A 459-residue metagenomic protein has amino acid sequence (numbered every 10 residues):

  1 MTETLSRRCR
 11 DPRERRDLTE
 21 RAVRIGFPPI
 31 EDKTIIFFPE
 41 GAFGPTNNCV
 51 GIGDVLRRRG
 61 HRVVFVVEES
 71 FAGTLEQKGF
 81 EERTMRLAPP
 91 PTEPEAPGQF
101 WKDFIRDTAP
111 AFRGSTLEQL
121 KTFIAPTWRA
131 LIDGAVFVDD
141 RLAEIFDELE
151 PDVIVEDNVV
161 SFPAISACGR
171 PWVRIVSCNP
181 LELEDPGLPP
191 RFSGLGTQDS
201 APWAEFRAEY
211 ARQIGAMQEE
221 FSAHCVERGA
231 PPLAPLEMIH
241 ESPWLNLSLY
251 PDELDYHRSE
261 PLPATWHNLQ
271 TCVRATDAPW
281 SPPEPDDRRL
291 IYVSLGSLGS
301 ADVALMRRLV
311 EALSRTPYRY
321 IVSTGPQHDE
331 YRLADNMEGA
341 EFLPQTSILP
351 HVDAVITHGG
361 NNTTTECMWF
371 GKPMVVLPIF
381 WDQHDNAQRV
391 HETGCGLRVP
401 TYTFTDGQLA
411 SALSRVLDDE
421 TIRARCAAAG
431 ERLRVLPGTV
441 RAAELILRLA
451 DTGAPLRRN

Functional and structural regions predicted by a protein language model:
T4-R10, R15-G26, D406-N459: C-terminal amphipathic helix plus adjacent low-complexity, charged tail appended to glycosyltransferase catalytic
R7, D11-A22, P28-P29, Y250-A354: Donor-nucleotide binding loops and adjacent catalytic segments primarily of GT-B fold Leloir glycosyltransferases
E20-P89: N-terminal subdomain of nucleotide-sugar transferases
G53, D152-D157, E341-R389: A donor-sugar binding/catalytic signature common to diverse glycosyltransferases and related nucleotide-sugar
M85-L149, A204-R207, I214: Phosphate/nucleotide-donor binding subsite
P91-P94, W128-A204, E253: Conserved nucleotide-sugar donor-interacting segment of glycosyltransferase catalytic cores, predominantly GT-B
V173-Y256: Active-site-proximal region of nucleotide-activated glycan assembly enzymes, centered on histidine/acidic-rich loops
W381-A412, A424: Change "using UDP/GDP/dTDP sugars" to "using nucleotide sugars
